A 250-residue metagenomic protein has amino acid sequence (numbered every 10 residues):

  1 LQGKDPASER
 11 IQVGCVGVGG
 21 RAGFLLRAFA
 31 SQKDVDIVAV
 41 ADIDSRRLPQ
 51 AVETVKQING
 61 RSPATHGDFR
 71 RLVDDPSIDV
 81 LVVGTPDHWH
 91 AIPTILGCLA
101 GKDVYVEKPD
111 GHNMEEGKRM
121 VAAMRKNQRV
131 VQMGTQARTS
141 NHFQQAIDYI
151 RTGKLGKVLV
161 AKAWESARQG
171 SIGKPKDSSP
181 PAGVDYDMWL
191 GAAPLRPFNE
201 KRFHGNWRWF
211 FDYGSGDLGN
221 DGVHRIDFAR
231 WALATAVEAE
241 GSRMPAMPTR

Functional and structural regions predicted by a protein language model:
L1-V106, H112-V130: N-terminal glycine-/serine-/threonine-rich beta1-alpha1-beta2 phosphate-ribose binding loop of Rossmann-like
R21, H88, R138, S166-R168 (+1 more regions): Short, solvent-exposed loop/turn segments at secondary-structure junctions
A39-A41, V82, L159-K162, L190 (+1 more regions): Residues embedded in well-ordered beta-strands within globular domains across many folds
A41, Q136, S179, S215-G219: Hydrophobic alpha-helical scaffolding
L48, W89, L96, Y105 (+7 more regions): Tryptophan-centric aromatic hotspots in well-structured domains and transmembrane helices
T65, T139, A182, D221-G222: Active-site-proximal structural scaffolding
D103-Y105, D110-M188: A contiguous active-site-proximal alpha/beta segment in oxidoreductase catalytic domains
D187-R250: Rossmann-like dinucleotide-binding domain that binds NAD(P)(H)
